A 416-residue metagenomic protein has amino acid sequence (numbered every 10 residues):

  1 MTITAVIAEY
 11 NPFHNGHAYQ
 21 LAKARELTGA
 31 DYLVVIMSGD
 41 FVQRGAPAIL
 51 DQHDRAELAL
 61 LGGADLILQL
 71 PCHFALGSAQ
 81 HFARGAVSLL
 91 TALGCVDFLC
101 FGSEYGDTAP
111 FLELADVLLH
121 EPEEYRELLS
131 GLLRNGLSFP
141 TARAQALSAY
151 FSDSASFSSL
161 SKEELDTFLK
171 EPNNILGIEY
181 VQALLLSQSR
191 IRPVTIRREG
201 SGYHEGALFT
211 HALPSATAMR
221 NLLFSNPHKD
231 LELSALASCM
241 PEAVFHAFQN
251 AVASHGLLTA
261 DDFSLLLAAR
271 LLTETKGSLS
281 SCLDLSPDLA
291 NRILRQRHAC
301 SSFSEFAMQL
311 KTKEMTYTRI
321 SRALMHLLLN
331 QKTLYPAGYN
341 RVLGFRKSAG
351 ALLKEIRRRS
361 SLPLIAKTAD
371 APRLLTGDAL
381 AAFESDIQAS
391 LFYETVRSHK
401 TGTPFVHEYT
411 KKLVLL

Functional and structural regions predicted by a protein language model:
M1-R55: N-terminal catalytic cores of NTP/NDP-binding nucleotidyl/phosphoryl-transfer enzymes
R25, A56-L60, Q182, R220: Class I S-adenosyl-L-methionine
R25-E26, L60, V87, T91-A92: Non-catalytic positions within long, well-ordered alpha-helices that form the structural scaffold/packing of enzyme
T28-A30, A64, C95-V96: Short, high-confidence coil segments that cap the C-terminus of an alpha-helix and link into the following beta-strand
D31, D65, S189-I191: A structural micro-motif
A56-P71: A glycine-rich helix N-cap at a beta->alpha junction
L70-L416: Active-site cores that bind ATP or allylic diphosphates and position pyrophosphate for catalysis
